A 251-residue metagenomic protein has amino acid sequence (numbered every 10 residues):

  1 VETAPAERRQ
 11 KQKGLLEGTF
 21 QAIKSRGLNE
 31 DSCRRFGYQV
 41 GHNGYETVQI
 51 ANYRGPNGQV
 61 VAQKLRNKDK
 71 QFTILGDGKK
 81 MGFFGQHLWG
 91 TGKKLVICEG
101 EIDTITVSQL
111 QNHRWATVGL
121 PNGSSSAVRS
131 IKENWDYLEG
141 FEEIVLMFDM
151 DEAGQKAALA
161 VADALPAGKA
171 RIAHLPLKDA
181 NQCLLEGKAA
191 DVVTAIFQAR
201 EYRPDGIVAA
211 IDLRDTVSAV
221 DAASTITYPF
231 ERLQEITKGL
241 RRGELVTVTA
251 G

Functional and structural regions predicted by a protein language model:
V1-V61, K79-K93, D136, F197-V217: TOPRIM metal-binding catalytic domain and adjacent DNA-binding surface shared by DnaG-type primases
N43-E142: Phosphate-handling DNA/RNA-contact segment within nucleic-acid enzymes
V96-I97, T106, V145-M147, L245-T249: Structured core elements
I102, S124-A127, F148-L159: Acidic, metal-coordinating catalytic cores used for nucleic-acid/nucleotide bond scission and strand-transfer chemistry
H113-W115, D163-A173: Structural alpha-beta junctions
N134, K156-P166: Short, aromatic/basic amphipathic alpha-helical patches
H174-V208: Interdomain "pre-motor" coupling segment immediately N-terminal to P-loop NTPase/helicase cores
D205-G251: The Walker A/P-loop phosphate-binding site
